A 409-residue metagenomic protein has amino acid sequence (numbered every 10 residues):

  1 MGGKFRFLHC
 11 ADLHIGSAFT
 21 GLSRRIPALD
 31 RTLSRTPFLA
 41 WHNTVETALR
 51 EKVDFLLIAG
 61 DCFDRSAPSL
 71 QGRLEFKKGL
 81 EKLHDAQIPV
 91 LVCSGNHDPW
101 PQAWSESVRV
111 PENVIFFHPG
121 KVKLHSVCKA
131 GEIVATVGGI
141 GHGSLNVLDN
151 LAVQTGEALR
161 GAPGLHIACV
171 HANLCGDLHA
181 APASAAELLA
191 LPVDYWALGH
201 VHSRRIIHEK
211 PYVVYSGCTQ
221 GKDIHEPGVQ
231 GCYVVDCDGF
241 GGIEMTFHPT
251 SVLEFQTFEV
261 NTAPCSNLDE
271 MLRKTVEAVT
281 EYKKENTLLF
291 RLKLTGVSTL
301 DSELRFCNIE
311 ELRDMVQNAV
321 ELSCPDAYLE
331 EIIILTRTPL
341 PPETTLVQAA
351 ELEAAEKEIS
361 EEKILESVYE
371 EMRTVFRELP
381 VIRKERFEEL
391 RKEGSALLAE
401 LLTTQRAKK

Functional and structural regions predicted by a protein language model:
M1-G72, K392: N-terminal active-site segment of His-dependent metallophosphoesterases
K4, K52, V134-T136, P192 (+2 more regions): Short loop/turn motifs at secondary-structure junctions
T20, I26-P27, F55, S66-D236 (+1 more regions): His/Asp/Glu-rich metal-coordinating catalytic cores of metallo-dependent phosphodiesterases/hydrolases acting on
F38, H42-R50, L74-K77, A152-G156 (+1 more regions): Amphipathic, non-transmembrane alpha-helical secondary structure
L49-R50, E81-D85, K284: Residue-level signal for alpha-helix termini/capping positions
T219-Q220, H225-G241, F247-D269: Active-site loop ensemble at the mouth of alpha/beta enzyme cores that anchors a bound cofactor
H248-K409: Accessory, non-catalytic peripheral segments of nucleic-acid enzymes
